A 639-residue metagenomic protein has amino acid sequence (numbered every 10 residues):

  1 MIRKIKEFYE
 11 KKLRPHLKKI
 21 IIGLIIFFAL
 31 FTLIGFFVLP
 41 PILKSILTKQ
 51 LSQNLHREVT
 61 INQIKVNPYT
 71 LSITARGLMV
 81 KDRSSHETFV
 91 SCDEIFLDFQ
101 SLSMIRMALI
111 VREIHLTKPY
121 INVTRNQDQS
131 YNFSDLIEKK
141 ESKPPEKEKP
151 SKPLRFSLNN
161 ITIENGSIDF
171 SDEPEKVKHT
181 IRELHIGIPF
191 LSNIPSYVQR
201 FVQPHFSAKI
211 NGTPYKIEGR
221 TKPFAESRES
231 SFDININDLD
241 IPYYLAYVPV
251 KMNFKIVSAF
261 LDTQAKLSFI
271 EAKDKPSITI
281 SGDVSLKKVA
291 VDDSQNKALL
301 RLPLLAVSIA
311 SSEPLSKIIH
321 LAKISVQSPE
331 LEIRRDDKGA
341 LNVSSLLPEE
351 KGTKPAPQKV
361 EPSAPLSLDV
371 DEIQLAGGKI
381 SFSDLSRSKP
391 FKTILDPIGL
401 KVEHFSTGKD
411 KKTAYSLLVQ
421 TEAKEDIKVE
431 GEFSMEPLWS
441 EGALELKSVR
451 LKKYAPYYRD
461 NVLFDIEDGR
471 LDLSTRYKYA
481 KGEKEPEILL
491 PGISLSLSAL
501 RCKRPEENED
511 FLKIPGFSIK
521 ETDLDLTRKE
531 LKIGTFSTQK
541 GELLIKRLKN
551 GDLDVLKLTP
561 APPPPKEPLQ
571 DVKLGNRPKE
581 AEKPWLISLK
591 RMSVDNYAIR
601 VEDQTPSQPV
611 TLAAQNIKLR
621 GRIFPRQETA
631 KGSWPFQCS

Functional and structural regions predicted by a protein language model:
I2-H56, D128, P174, E183 (+2 more regions): N-terminal type II signal-anchor transmembrane helix that functions as the membrane-insertion/stop-transfer segment
K65-S130, K147-S171, I194-H205, R228 (+9 more regions): Flexible beta-edge/linker motif
H86, N253-V257, L463-E467: Short, solvent-exposed beta-strand/turn "edge" segments of beta-rich domains on protein surfaces
E94, K140-K251, K255-F260, Q264-K266 (+6 more regions): Elongated, acidic membrane-bridging lipid-handling scaffolds and related periplasm/extracellular "bridge/tunnel" systems
S134-S142, V343-T353, V555-P568: Surface-exposed loop/turn segments flanking beta-strands in extracellular/periplasmic regions
P249-N253, V291-D293, R459-L463, E506: Extracellular loop and loop/strand-boundary signature of outer-membrane beta-barrel proteins
A340-L341, D552: Acidic/polar low-complexity surface segments
